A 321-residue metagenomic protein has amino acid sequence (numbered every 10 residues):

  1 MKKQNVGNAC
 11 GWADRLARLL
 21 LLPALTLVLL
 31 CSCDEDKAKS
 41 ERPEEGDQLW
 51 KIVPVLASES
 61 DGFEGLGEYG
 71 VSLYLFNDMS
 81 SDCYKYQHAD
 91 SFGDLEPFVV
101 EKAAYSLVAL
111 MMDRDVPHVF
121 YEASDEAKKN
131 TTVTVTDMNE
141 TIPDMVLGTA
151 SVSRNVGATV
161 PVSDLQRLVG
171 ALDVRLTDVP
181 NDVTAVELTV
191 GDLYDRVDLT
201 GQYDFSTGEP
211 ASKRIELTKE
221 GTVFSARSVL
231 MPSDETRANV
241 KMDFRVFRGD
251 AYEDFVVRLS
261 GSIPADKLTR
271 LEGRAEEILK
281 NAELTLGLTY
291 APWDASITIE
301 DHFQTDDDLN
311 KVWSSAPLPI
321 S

Functional and structural regions predicted by a protein language model:
K3-L20: Bacterial N-terminal signal peptides that target proteins for export
L29-S32: C-terminal motif of bacterial Sec signal peptides marking the signal peptidase cleavage site
D34-K37: Bacterial signal peptide processing site
K39, I52-E64, L176: Short amphipathic, basic-aromatic surface patches that mediate peripheral association with negatively charged
G67-E122, T184-K267, W313-S321: Tryptophan-paired
S91, R114-V160, D250-A282: Structured interaction patches on ligand/partner-binding surfaces of diverse proteins
V162-V169: Conserved "repeat-terminator" motif of extracellular CCP/Sushi domains
R248-S321: Hydrophilic extracytoplasmic domains
